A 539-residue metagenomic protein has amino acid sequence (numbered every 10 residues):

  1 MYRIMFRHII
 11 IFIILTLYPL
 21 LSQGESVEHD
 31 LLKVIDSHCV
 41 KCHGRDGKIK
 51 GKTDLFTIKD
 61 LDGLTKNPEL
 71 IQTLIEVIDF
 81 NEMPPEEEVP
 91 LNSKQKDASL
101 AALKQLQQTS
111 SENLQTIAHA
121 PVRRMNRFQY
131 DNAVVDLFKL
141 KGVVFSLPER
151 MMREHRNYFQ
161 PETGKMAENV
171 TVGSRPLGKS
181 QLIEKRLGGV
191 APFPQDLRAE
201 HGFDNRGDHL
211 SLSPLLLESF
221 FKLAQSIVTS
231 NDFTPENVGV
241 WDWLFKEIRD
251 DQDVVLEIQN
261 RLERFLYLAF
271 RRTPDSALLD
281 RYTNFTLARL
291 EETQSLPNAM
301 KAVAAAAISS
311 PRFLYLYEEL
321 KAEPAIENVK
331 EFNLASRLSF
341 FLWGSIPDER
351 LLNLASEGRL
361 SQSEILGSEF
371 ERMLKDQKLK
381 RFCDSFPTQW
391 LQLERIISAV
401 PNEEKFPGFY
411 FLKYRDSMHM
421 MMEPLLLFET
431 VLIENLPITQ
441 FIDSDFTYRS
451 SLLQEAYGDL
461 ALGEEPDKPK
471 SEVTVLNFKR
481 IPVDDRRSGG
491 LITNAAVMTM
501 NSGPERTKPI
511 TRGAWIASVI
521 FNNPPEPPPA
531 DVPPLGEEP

Functional and structural regions predicted by a protein language model:
M1-I10: Bacterial N-terminal signal peptides that target proteins for export
M1-Y2, L17, R506: A general, composition-driven signal for non-globular sequence regions
I11-T16: Sec-dependent N-terminal signal peptides
L17-P19, Q23: N-terminal signal peptide c-region/cleavage motif recognized by signal peptidases
E25-G51, T65-P539: Low-complexity, glycine/serine/threonine/alanine-rich intrinsically disordered linker and propeptide segments
L55-D62: Short cysteine/histidine-rich metal-coordination sites, predominantly Zn2+-binding motifs
